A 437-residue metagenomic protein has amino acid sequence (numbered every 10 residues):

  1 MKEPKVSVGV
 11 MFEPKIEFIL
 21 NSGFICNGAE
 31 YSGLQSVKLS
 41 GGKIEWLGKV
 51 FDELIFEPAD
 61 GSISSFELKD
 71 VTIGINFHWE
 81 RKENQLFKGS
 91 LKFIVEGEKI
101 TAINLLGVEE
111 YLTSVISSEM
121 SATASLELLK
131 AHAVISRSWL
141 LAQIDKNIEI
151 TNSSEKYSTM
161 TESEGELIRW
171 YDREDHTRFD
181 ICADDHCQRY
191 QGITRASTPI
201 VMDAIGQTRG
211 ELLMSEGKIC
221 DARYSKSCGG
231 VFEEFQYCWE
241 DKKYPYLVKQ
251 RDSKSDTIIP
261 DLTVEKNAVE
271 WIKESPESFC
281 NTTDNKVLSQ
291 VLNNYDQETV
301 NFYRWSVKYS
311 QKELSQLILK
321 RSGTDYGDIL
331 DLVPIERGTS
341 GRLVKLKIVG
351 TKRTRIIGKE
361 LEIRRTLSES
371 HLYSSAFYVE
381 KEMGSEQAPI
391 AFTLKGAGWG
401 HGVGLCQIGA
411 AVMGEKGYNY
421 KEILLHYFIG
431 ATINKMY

Functional and structural regions predicted by a protein language model:
M1-Y437: Conserved, single-site charged/polar hotspot
